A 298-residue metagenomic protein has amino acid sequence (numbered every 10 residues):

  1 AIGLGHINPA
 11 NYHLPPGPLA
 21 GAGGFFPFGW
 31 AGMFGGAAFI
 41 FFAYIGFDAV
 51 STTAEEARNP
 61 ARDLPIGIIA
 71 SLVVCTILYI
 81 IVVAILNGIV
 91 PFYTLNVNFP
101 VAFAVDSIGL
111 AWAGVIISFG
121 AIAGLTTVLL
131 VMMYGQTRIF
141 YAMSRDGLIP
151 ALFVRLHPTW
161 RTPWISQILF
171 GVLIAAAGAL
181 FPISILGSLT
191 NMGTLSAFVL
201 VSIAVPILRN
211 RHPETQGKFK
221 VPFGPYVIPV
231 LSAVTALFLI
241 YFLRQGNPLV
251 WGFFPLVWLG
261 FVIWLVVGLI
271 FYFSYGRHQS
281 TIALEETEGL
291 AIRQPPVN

Functional and structural regions predicted by a protein language model:
A1-A20, F41, V83-G88, F198-T215 (+2 more regions): Hydrophobic alpha-helical segments and their helix-loop junctions in multi-pass secondary transporters
A1-I2, L189, G193-T194, F223-N298: A generic transmembrane alpha-helix motif of multi-pass inner-membrane proteins
A10-H13, P213-F219, Q279-L290: Short, Lys/Arg-enriched, Gly/Pro-containing loop segments at transmembrane-helix junctions of multi-pass membrane
P15-F28, G36, G67-M133, L148-I185: TM-loop-TM module centered on a large, flexible mid-protein loop between adjacent transmembrane helices in multi-pass
F39, Y44-A57, G114-A151, G187-F198: Membrane-helix boundary/coupling elements in multi-pass transport proteins
I40-D63, R211-E214, H278, I282: Juxtamembrane interface elements at the cytosolic ends of transmembrane helices in multi-pass membrane proteins
F99-A102, I116-A123, A176-V201, K220 (+1 more regions): Transmembrane helix-loop boundary segments of multi-pass membrane transporters
L152-W164, F198-V257: C-terminal membrane-solvent junction of multi-pass transporters and transport-like membrane proteins
